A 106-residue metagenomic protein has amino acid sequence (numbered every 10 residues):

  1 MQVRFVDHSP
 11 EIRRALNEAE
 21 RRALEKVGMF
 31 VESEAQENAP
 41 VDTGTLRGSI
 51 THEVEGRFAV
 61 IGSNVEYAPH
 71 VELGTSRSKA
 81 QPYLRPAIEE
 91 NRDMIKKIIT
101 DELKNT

Functional and structural regions predicted by a protein language model:
M1-T106: Short, Lys/Arg-rich flexible segments
